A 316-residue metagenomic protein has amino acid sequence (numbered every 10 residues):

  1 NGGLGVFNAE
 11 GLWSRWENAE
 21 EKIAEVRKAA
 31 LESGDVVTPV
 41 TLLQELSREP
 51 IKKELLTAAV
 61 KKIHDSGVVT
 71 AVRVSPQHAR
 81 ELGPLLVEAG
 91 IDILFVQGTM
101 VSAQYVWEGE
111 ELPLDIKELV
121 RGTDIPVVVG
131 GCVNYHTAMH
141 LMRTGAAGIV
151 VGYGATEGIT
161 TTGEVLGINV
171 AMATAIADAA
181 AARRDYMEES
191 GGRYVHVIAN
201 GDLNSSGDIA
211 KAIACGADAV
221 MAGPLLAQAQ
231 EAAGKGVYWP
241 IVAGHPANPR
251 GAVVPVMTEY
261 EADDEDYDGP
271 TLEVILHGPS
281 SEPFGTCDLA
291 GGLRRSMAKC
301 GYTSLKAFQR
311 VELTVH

Functional and structural regions predicted by a protein language model:
N1-S190, L226-A229: Active-site entrance/lid segments in N-terminal catalytic domains of soluble metabolic enzymes
R27-L31, L46-E54, A58-K61, D124 (+3 more regions): Alpha/beta catalytic cores of nucleotide-metabolism and tRNA/nucleoside-modifying enzymes
